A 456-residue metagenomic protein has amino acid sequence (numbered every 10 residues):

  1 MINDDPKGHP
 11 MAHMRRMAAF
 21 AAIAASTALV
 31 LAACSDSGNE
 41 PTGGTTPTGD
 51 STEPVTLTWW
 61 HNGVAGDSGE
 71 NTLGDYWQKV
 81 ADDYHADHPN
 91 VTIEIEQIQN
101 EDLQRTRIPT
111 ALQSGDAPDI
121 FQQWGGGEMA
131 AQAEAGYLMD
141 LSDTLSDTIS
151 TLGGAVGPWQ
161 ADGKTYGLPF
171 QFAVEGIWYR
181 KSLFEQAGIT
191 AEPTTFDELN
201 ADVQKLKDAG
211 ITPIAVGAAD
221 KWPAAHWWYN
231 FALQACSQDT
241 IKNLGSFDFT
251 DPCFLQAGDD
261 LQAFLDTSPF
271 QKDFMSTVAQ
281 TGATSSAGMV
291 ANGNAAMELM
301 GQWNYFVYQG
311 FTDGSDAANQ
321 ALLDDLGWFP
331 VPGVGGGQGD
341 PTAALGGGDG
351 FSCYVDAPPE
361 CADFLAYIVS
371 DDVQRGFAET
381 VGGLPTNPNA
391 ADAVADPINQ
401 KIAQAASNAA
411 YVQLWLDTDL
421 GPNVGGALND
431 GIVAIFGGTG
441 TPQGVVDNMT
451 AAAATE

Functional and structural regions predicted by a protein language model:
A12-I23, L31, S35-E128, Q320 (+2 more regions): Conserved N-terminal structural module of periplasmic/extracytoplasmic solute-binding proteins
A86, T312-T380: Extracytoplasmic/periplasmic substrate-recognition and gating elements
D102-L103, Q238-F311: Extracytoplasmic ligand-binding clamshell segments of periplasmic binding protein
W124-E175, W227: Hinge/lid segment of periplasmic solute-binding proteins
D140-L152, I214, A218, A235-A257 (+4 more regions): Short, solvent-exposed loop/beta-turn-alpha elements that line the ligand-binding surface or hinge of extracytoplasmic
Y166-F170, E175, N200-T250, S286: Extracytoplasmic/periplasmic solute-binding protein
E185, K207, D266, A406-E456: Conserved C-terminal helix/tail region of periplasmic/extracytoplasmic solute-binding proteins
F329, A378-A427: Long, aromatic- and glycine/proline-rich binding clefts that accommodate carbohydrate-like moieties
